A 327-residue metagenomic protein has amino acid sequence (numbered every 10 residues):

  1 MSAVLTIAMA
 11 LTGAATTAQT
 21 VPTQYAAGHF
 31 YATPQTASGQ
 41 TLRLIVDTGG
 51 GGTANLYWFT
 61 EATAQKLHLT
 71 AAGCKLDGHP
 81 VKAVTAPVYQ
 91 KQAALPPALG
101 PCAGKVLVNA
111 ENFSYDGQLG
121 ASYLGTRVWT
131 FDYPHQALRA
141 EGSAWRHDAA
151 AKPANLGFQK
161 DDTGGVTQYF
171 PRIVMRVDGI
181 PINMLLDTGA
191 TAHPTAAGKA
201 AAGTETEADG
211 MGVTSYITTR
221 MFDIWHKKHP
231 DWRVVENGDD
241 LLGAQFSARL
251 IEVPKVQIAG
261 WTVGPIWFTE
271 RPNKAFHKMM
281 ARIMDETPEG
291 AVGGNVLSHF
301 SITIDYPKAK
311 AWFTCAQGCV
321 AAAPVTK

Functional and structural regions predicted by a protein language model:
S2-G13: Bacterial N-terminal signal peptides
L11-K327: Pepsin/retropepsin-fold aspartyl endopeptidases
